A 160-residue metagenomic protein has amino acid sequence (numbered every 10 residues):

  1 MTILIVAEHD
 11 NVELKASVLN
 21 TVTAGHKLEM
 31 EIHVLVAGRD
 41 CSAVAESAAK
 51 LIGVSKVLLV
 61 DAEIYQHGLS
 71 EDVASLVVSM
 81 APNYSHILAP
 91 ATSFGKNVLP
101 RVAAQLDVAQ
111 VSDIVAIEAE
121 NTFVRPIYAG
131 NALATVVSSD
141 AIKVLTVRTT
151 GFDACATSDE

Functional and structural regions predicted by a protein language model:
M1-E160: N-terminal glycine-rich FAD/FM-binding segment characteristic of electron-transfer flavoproteins
